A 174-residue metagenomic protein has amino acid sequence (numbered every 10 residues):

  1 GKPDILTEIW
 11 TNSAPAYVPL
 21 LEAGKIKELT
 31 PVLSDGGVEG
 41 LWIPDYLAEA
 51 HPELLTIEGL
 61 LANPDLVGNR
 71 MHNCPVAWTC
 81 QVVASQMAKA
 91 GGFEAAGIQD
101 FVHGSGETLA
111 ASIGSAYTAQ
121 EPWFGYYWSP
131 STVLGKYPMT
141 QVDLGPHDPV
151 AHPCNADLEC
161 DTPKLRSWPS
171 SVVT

Functional and structural regions predicted by a protein language model:
G1-I43: N-terminal segment of the mature folded domain
P3-E8, T79-P153: Ligand-binding pocket segment of bilobal, Venus flytrap-like solute-binding proteins
L6-I9, L33, P52, H72-V76 (+2 more regions): Extracytoplasmic/periplasmic, Sec-exported soluble proteins
A16, K27-L29, E58-L61, M87-K89 (+2 more regions): Intrinsically disordered, low-complexity boundary segments flanking structured domains
K25-V76: A conserved helix-loop-strand patch within extracytoplasmic ligand-binding domains of the periplasmic binding
I26-G40, E107, G135-T174: Periplasmic-binding protein-like
V38, G68-N69, E121-W123, V172: Short, surface-exposed beta-edge/turn micro-motifs
